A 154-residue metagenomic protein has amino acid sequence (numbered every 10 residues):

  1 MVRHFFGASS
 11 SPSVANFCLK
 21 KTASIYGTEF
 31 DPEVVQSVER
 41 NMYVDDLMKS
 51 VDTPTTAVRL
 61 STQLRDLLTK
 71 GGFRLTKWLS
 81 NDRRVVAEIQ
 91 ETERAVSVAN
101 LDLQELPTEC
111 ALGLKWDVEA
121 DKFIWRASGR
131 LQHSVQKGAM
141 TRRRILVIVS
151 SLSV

Functional and structural regions predicted by a protein language model:
M1-V154: Conserved acidic
